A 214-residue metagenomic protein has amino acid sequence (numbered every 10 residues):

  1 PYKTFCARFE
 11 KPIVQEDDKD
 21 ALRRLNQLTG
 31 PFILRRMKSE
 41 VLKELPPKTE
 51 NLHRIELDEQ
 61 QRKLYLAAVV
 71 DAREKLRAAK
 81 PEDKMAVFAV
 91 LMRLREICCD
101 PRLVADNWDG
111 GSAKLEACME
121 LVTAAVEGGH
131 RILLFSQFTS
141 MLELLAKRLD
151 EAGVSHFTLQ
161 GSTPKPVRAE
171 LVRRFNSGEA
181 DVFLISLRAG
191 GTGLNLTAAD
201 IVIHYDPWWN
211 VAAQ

Functional and structural regions predicted by a protein language model:
P1-E40: Conserved P-loop NTPase motor "coupling/switch" region that bridges the ATPase
R8-K11, D71, E151: A short linear boundary/processing microfeature
P12-K19, R73-P81, A105: Short, polar/flexible loop-turn hinges at active-site or ligand-entry regions and domain interfaces
L25, F32, R36, A68 (+3 more regions): AAA+ P-loop ATPase catalytic core
K43-A67, A79-L194, A198: Conserved Helicase C-terminal RecA-like lobe
V202: Short conserved active-site loop signatures built around small residues
V211-Q214: Conserved SF2 helicase motif VI
